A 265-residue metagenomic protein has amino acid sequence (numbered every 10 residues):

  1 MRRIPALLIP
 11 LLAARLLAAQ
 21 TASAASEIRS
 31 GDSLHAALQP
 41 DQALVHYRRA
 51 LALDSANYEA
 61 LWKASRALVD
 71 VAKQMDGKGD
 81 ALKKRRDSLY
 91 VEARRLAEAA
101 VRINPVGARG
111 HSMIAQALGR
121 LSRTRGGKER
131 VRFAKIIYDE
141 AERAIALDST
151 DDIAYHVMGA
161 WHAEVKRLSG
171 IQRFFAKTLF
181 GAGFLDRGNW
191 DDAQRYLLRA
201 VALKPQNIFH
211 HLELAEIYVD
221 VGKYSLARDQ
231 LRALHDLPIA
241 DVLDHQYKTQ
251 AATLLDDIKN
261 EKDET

Functional and structural regions predicted by a protein language model:
A18-A19, A24-A25: Boundary at the C-terminal end of the N-terminal hydrophobic targeting segment
S33-V45, R66-V106, I114-T150, A160-R199 (+2 more regions): Short coil/linker segments at helix-helix boundaries
A52, R102, A202, H235-D236: Amphipathic alpha-helical segments of tetratricopeptide repeats
I171-L179, D236-T265: Terminal, low-structured helical/coil segments at or just beyond the last alpha-helical repeat
